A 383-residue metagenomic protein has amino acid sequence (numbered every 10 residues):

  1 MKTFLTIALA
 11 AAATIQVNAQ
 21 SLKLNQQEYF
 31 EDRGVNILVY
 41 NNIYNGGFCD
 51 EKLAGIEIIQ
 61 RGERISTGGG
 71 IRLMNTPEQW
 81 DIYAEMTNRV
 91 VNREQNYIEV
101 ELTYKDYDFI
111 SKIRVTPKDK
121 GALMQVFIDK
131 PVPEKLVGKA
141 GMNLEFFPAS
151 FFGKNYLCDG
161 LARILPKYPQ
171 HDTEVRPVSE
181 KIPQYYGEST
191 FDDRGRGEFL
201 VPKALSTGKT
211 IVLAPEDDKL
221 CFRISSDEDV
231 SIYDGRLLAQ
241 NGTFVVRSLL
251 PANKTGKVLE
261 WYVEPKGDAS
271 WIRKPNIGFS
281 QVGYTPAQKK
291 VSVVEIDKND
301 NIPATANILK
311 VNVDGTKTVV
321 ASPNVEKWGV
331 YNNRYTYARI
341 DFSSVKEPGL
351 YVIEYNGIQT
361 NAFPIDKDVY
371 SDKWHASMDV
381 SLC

Functional and structural regions predicted by a protein language model:
M1-S21: Bacterial Sec-dependent N-terminal signal peptides
Q20-I71, P177-V201: Beta-strand-rich N-terminal accessory domains
S21-Y29, F127-A214: Polysaccharide-binding surfaces and accessory modules of carbohydrate-active proteins
R72-V132: Extended, loop-rich substrate-binding clefts of extracytoplasmic carbohydrate-active enzymes
D129, E264, E354-I358: Beta-strand-rich extracellular modules
D192-W271: Beta-strand-rich recognition/accessory modules
N276-T305, L309-D368: Ligand-binding face of N-terminal immunoglobulin V-set domains in extracellular IgSF glycoproteins
I277, T285, D372-C383: Compositionally biased low-complexity segments at domain edges in trafficked proteins and select soluble regulators
